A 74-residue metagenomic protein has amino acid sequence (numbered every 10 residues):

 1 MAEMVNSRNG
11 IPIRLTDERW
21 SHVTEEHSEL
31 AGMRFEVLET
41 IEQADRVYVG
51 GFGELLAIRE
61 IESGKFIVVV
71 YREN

Functional and structural regions predicted by a protein language model:
M1-N74: Ribonuclease/tRNase effector modules and their secretory precursors
